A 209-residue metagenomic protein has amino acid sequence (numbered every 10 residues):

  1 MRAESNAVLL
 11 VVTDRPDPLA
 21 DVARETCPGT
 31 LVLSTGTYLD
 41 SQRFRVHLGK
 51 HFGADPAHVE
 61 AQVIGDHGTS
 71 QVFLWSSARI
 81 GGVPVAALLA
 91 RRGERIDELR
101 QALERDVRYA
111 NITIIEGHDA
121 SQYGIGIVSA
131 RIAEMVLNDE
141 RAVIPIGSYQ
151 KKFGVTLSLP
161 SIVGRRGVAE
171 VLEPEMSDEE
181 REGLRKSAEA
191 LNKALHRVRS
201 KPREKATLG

Functional and structural regions predicted by a protein language model:
M1-H47: Rossmann-like NAD(P)(H) cofactor-binding subdomain of soluble oxidoreductases
K50-G209: Long, compositionally biased stretches enriched for glycine and/or charged residues
